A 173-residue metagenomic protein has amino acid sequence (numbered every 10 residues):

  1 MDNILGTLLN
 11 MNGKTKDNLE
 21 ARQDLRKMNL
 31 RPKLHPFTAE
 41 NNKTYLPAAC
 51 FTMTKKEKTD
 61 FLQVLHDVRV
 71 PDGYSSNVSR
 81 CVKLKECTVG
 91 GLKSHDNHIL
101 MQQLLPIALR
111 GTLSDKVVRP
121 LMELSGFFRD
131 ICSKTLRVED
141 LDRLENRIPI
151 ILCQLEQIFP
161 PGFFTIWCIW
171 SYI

Functional and structural regions predicted by a protein language model:
M1-I173: A structural signal for the principal folded core domain
